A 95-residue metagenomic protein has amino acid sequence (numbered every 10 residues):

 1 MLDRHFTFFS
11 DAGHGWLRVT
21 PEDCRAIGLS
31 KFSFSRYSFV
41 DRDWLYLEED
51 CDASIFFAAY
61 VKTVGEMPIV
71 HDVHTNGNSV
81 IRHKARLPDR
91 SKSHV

Functional and structural regions predicted by a protein language model:
M1-V19: The feature represents the first ordered module of a protein
L2-D3, S10, V40, D50 (+2 more regions): Generic detection of intrinsically disordered/low-complexity segments and helix-coil linkers/edges
L2-F6, S30-F34, I69: Intrinsically disordered, low-complexity boundary segments flanking structured domains
F8-D11, F34-D41, E48, K62 (+1 more regions): Intrinsically disordered, low-complexity regions enriched in small/polar residues
A12-H14, I27, V64, N76: Feature targets compositionally biased, intrinsically disordered low-complexity regions with long contiguous runs
H14-D41: A short, structured beta-strand/loop element
Y46-V95: Short, compact, well-ordered microdomains
